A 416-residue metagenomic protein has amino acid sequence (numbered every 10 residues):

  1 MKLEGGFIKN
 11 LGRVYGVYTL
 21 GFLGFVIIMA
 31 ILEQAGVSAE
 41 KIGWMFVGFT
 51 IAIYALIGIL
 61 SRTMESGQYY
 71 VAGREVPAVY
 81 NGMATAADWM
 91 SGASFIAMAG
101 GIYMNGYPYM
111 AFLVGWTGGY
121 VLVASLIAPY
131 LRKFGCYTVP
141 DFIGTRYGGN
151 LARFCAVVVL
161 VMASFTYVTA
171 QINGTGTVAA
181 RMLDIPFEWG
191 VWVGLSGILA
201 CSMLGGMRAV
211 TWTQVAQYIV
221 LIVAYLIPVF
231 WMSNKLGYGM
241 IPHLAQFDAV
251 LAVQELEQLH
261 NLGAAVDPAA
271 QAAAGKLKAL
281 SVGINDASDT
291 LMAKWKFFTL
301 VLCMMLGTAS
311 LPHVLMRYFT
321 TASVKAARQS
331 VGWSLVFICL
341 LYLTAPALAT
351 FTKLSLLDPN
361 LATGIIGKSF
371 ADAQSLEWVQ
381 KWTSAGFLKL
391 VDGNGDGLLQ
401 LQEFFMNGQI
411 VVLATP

Functional and structural regions predicted by a protein language model:
M1-F95, S202-G205, L256, N261: Membrane-interface "cap" regions at the ends of multi-pass membrane proteins
K2-A30, G174, V178-L251, E255 (+3 more regions): The structured alpha-helical core of multi-pass membrane proteins
F7-F22, A86-A87, Y107-M207, H260-Q271 (+5 more regions): Helix-loop-helix module between adjacent transmembrane segments
Y18-A30, V47-I57, Y120-A124, V159-S164 (+4 more regions): Hydrophobic core segments of alpha-helical transmembrane domains in multi-pass membrane transport and ion-translocation
L23, A78-T85, Y147-C155, Q217-W231 (+1 more regions): Small-residue-rich segments of transmembrane alpha-helices in multi-pass membrane proteins, especially helix faces
A35-G36, A55-V76, P129-Y137, D141 (+2 more regions): Membrane-helix boundary/linker segments in multi-pass transporters
R74-V76, A97-A111, I219-P416: Loop-to-helix junctions at membrane interfaces in multi-pass transport proteins
V76-V79, Y147-F154, L183-V193, T290-K294 (+2 more regions): Membrane-interfacial loop-to-helix junctions in multi-pass transporters
